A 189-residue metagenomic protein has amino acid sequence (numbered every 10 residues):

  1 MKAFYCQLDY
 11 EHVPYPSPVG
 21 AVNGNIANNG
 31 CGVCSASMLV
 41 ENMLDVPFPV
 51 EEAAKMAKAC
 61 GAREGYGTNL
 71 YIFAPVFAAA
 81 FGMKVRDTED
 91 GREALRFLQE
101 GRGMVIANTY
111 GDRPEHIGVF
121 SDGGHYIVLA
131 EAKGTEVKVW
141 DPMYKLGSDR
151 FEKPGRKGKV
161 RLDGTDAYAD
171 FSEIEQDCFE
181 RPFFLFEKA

Functional and structural regions predicted by a protein language model:
M1-G65: Active-site-adjacent structural segments surrounding the nucleophilic cysteine of cysteine proteases and isopeptidases
L8, F120-S121, E131-A189: Noncatalytic regulatory segments and standalone regulatory/sensor domains
Y15-G24, E115-I117, F151-L162: Low-complexity, polar-biased intrinsically disordered regions enriched in Pro/Ser/Thr/Gly
A27, G32-A36, N69-F73, D90-A94: Stable alpha-helical elements in mature extracytoplasmic
R63-D90: Helix-adjacent hinge/juxtasegments
D87-Y144, S148: Active-site-adjacent substructure of cysteine-protease-like catalytic cores
